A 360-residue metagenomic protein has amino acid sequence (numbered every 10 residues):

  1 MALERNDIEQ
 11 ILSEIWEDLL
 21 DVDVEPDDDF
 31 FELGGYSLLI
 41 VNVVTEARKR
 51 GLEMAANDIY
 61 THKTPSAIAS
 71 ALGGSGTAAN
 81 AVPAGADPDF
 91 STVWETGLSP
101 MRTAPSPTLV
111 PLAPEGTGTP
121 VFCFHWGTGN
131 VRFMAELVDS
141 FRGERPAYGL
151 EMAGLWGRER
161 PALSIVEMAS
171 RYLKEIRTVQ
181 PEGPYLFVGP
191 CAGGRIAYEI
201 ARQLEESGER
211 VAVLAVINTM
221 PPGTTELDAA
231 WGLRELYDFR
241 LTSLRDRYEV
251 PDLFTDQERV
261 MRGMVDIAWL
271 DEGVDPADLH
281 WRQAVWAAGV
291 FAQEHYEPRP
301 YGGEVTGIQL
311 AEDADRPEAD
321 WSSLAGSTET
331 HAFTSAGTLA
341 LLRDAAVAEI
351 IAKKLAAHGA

Functional and structural regions predicted by a protein language model:
M1, S13, L19, P26-D27 (+4 more regions): A residue-level detector for conformationally permissive "hinge/kink" positions
A2-L98, M220-T224, E349-I350: Phosphopantetheine-dependent thiolation modules in NRPS/PKS and related acyl-activating systems
A67, A81-A360: A hydrolase-biased, glycine/serine/histidine/acidic-enriched motif that marks catalytic-domain neighborhoods in diverse
